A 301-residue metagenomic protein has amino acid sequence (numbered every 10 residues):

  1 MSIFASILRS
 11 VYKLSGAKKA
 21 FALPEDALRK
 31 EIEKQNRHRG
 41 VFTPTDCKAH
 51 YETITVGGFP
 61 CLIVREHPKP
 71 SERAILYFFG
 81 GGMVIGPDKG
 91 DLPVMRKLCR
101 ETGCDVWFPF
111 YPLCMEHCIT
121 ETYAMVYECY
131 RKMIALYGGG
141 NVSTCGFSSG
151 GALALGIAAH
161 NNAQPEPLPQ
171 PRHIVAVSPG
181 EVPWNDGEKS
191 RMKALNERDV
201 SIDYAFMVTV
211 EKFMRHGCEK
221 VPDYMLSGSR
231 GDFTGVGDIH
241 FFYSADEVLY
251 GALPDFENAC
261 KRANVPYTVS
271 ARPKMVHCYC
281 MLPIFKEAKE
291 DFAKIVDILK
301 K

Functional and structural regions predicted by a protein language model:
M1-H67, V236: A glycine/proline-hinged amphipathic helix-loop "lid/cap" segment that gates access to hydrophobic ligand pockets
E52, V56-L62, E66-K301: Alpha/beta-hydrolase superfamily serine-hydrolase fold, recognizing
